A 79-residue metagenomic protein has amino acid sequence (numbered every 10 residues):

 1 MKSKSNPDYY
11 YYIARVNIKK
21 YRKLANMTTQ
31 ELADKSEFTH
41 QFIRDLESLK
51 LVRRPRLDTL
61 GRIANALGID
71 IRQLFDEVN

Functional and structural regions predicted by a protein language model:
K2-L24: A short, Lys/Arg-rich alpha-helix, primarily the initiator
N17, T28, R56-T59, D70: Residues that mark the N-terminal boundary/hinge immediately upstream of a DNA-recognition element
K23, D34, N65: Alpha-helical residues within the helix-turn-helix
N26-L46: Short alpha-helical DNA-recognition segment
K50-N65: Short, basic-rich loop-to-helix N-cap that marks the start of a DNA-contacting helix
G68-N79: Short C-terminal boundary/hinge segments that cap the last helix of small helical domains
